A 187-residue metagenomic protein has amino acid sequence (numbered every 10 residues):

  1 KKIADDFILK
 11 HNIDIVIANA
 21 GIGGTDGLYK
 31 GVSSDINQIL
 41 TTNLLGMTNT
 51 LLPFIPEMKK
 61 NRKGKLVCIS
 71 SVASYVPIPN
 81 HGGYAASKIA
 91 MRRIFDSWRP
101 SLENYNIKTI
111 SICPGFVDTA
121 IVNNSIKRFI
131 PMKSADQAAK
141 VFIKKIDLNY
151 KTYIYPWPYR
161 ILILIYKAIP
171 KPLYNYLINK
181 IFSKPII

Functional and structural regions predicted by a protein language model:
I13-G21, C68: Rossmann-fold scaffold of SDR-type NAD(P)-dependent oxidoreductases
G21-N37, N80: Conserved mid-core segment of classical short-chain dehydrogenase/reductases
L51, S87: Active-site helix of classical SDR
S71: Residue(s) in the substrate-gating loop at a strand-loop-helix junction that position the organic substrate next
V76, S97-K108: Active-site-adjacent segment of SDR/Rossmann-fold oxidoreductases
P77-A85, S97, S125: Active-site loop-to-helix junction immediately N-terminal to the catalytic Tyr of the SDR YXXXK motif in Rossmann-fold
S111, K127-I163: C-terminal helical subdomain
